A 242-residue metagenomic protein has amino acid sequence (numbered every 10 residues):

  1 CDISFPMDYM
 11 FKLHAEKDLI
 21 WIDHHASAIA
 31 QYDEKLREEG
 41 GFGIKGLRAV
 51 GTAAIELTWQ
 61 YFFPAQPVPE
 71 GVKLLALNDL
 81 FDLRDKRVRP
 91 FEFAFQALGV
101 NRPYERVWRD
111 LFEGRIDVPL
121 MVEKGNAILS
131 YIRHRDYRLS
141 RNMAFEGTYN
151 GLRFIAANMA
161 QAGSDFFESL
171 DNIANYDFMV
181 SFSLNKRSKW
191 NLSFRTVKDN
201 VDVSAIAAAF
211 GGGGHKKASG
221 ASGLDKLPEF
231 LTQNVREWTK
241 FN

Functional and structural regions predicted by a protein language model:
C1-F93, G99-R102, R106, R133-N242: Replace "Mg2+/Mn2+-dependent" with "divalent metal-dependent
Y104-S130: Long, charge-rich alpha-helical interaction segments
